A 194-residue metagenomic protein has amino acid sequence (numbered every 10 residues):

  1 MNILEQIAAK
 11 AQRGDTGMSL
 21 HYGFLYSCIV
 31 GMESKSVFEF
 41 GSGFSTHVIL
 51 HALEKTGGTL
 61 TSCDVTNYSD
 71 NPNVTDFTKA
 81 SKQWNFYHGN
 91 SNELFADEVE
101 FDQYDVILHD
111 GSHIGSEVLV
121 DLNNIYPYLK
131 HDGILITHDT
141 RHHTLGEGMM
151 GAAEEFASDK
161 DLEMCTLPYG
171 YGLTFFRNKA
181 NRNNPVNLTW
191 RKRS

Functional and structural regions predicted by a protein language model:
M1-M32: Class I SAM-dependent methyltransferase Rossmann-like catalytic core, especially the SAM/SAH-binding loop
G23-S194: S-adenosylmethionine/decaboxylated-SAM
